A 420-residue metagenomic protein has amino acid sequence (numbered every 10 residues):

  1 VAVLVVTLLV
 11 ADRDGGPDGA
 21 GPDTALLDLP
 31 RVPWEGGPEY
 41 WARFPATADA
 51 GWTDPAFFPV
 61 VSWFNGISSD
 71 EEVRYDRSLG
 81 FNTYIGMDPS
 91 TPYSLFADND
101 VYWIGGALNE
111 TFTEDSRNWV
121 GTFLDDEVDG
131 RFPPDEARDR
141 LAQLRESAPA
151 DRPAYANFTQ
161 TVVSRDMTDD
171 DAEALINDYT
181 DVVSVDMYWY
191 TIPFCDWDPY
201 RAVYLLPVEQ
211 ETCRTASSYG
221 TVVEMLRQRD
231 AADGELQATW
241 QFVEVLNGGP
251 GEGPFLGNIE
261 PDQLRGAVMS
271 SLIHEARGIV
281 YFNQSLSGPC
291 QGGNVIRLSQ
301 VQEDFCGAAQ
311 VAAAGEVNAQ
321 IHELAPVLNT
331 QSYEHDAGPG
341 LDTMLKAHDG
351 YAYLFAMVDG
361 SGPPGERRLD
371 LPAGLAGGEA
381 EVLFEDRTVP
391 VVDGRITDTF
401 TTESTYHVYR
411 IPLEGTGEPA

Functional and structural regions predicted by a protein language model:
L4-D23: C-terminal region of N-terminal signal peptides and the immediate post-cleavage residues of exported proteins
G21-G417: Glycan-processing catalytic domains of CAZymes
